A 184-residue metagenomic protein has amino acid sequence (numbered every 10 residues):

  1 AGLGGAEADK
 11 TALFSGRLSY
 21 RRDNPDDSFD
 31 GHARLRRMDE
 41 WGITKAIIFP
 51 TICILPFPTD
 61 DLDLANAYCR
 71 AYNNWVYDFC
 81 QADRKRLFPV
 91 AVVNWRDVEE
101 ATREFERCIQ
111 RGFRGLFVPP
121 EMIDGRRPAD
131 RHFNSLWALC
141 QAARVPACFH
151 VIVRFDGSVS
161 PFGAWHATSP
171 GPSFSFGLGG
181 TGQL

Functional and structural regions predicted by a protein language model:
A1-L184: Helix-coil boundary/capping segments in enzymes
